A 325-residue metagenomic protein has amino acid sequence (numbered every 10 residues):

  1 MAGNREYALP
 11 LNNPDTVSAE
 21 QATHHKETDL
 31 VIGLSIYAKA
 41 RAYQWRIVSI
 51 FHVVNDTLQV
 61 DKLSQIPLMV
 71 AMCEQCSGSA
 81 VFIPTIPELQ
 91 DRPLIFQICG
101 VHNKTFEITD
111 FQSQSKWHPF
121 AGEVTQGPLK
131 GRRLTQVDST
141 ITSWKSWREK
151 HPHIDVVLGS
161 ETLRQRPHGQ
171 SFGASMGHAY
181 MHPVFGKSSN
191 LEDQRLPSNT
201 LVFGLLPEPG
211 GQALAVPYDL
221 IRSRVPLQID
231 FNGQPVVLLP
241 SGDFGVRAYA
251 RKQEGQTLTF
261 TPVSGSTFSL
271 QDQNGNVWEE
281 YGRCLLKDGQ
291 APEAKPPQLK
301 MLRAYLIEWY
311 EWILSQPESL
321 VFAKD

Functional and structural regions predicted by a protein language model:
M1-D325: Mid-to-C-terminal functional-domain signal that highlights helix-capping/loop sites within ligand-binding modules
